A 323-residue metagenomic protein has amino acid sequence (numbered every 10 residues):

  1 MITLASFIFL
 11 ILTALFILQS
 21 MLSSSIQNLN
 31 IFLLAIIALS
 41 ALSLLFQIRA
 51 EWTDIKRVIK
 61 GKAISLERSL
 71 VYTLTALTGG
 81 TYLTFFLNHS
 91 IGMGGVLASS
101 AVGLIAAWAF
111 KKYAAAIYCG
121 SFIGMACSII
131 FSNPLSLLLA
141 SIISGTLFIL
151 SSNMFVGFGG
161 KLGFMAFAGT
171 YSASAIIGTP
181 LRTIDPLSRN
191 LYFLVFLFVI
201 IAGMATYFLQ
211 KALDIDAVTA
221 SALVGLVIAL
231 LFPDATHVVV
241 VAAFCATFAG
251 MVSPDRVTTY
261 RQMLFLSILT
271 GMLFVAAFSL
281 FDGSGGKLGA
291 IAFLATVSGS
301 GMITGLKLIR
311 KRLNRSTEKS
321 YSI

Functional and structural regions predicted by a protein language model:
M1-L45, S65-S100, L104-G178, L187-V199 (+2 more regions): C-terminal transmembrane helix-loop-helix hairpin of multi-pass membrane proteins
S43-I55: Membrane-water interface of transmembrane alpha-helices
I55-I64, L181-R189: Flexible interhelical linker loops that connect adjacent transmembrane helices in multi-pass membrane transporters
A202: Interfaces that engage single-stranded nucleic acids at replication/repair/recombination sites
